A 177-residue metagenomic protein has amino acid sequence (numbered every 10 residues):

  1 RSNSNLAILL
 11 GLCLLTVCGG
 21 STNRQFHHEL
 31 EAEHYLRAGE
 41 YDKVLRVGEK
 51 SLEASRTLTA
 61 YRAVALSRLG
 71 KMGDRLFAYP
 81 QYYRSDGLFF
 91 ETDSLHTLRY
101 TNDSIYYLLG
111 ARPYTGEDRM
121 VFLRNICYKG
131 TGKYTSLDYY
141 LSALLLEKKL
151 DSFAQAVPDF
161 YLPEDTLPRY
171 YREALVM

Functional and structural regions predicted by a protein language model:
S2-N23: Internal/C-terminal transmembrane anchor helices
C18-V157: Soluble catalytic regions of membrane-associated enzymes that act on cell-envelope and secretory-pathway components
P158-P163: Active/binding-pocket-proximal capping segment
L167-P168: Substrate-recognition/cap regions that form aromatic- and gly/pro-loop-enriched pockets for small-molecule ligands
R172-E173, M177: Long, compositionally biased charged/polar accessory segments in the mid-to-C-terminal portions of proteins
